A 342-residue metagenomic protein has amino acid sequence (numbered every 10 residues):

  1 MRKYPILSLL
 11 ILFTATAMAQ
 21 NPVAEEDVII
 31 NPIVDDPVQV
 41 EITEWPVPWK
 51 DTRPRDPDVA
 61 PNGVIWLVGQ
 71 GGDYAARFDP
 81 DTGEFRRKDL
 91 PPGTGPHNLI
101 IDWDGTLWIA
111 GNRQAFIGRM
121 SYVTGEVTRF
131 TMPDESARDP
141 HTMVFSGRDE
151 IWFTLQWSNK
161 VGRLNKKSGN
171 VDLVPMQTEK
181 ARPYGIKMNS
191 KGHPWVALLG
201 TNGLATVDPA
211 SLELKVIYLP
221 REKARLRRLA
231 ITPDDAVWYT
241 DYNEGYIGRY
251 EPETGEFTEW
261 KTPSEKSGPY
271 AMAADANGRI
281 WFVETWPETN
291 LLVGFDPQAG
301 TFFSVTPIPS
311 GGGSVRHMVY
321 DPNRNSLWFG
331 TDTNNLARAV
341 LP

Functional and structural regions predicted by a protein language model:
N21-V40: Blade/loop signatures of beta-propeller domains
T43-V47, E84-D89, E126-M132, N170-M176 (+3 more regions): A short beta-strand motif characteristic of beta-propeller blades
T43-Y74: Beta-strand-rich domains and repeat architectures in extracellular enzymes and scaffolds, especially beta-propellers
K50-P61, P92-D104, E135-R148, T178-A197 (+5 more regions): Beta-rich, blade/repeat-based domains predominating in secreted/periplasmic proteins but also intracellular
W66-G71, L107-A115, I151-W157, P194-T201 (+3 more regions): Conserved beta-strand positions in repeat-built beta-propeller and related beta-rich domains
Y74-A76, F116-R119, N159-R163, G203-A205 (+3 more regions): A short loop-to-beta-strand structural motif that recurs across blades of beta-propeller domains
D79-G83, S121-G125, N165-G169, D208-L212 (+3 more regions): Short loop/turn segments that connect beta-strands within beta-propeller blades
G312-P342: Blade-level signature of beta-propeller repeat domains, shared across WD40, Kelch, NHL, RCC1 and BNR/Asp-box propellers
